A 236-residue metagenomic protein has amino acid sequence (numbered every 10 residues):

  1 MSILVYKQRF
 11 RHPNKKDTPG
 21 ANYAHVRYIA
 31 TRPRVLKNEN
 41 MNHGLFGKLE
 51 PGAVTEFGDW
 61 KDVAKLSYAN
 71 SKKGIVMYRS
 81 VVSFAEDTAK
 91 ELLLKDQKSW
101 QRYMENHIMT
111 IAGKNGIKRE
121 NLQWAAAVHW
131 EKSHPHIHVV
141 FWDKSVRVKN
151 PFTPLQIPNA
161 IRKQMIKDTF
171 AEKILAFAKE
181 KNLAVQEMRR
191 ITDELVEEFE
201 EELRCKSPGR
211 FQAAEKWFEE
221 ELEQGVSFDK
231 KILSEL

Functional and structural regions predicted by a protein language model:
M1-P135, V139-L236: N-terminal nicking endonuclease/strand-transfer module with a His-rich metal-binding environment and a catalytic Tyr
